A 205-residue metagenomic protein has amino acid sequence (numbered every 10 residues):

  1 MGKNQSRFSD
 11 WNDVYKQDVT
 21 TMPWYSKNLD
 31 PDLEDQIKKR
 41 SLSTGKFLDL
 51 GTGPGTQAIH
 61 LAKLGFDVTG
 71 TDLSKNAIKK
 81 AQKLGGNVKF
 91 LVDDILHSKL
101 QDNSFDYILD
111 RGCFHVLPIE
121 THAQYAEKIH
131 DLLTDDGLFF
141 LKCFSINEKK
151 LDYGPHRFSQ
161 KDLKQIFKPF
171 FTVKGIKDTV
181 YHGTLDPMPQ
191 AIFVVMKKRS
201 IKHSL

Functional and structural regions predicted by a protein language model:
M1-L100, L117-L132, L138-L205: Class I (Rossmann-like) S-adenosyl-L-methionine-dependent methyltransferase catalytic domain, capturing the SAM-binding
L109: A conserved beta-strand element that flanks and buttresses the S-adenosyl-L-methionine
G112-V116: Short catalytic micro-motifs in class I SAM-dependent methyltransferases
